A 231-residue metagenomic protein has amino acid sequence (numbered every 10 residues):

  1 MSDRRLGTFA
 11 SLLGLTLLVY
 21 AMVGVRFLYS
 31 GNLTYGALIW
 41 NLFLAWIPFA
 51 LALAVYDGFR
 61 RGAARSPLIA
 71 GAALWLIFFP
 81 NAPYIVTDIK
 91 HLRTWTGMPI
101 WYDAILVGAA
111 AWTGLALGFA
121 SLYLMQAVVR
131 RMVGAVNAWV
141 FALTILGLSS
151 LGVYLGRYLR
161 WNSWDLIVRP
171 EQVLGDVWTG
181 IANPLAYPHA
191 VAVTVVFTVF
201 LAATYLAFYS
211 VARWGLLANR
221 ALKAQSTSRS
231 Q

Functional and structural regions predicted by a protein language model:
M1-L15: N-terminal membrane topogenic signal
S2-D3, Y56-P67, A127-V136: Membrane-interface helix-boundary motifs at transmembrane edges
G24-L38, V55-R61: Short, hydrophobic transmembrane alpha-helix segments
N41-D57: Central hydrophobic cores of alpha-helical transmembrane segments in multi-pass inner-membrane proteins across all
A72-I77, F141-R160: Hydrophobic alpha-helical membrane-insertion segments
I105-G118, G180-A203: Hydrophobic alpha-helical transmembrane segments
A116-V129, T194-A218: Transmembrane alpha-helical segments in integral membrane proteins
D165-P188: Short, membrane-exposed interhelical loops at transmembrane-helix boundaries
